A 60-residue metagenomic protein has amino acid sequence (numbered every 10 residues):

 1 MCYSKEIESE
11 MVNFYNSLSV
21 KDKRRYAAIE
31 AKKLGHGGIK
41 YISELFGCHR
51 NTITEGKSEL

Functional and structural regions predicted by a protein language model:
M1-L60: Double-stranded DNA-binding cores of transcription factors and transposases
